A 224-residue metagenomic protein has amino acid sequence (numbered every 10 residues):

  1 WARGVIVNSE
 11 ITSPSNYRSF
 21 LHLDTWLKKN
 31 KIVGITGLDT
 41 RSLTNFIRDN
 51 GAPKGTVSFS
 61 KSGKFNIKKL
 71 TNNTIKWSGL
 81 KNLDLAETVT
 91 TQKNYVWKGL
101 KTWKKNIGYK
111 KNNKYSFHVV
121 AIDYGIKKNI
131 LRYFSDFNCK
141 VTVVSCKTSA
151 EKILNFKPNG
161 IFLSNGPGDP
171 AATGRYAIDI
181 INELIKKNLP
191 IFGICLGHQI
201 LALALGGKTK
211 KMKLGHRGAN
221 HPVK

Functional and structural regions predicted by a protein language model:
W1-F156, G168, I180: RNA-binding accessory domains that recognize and position tRNA/RNA substrates
G160, N165-K224: Cysteine-nucleophile active-site neighborhood
